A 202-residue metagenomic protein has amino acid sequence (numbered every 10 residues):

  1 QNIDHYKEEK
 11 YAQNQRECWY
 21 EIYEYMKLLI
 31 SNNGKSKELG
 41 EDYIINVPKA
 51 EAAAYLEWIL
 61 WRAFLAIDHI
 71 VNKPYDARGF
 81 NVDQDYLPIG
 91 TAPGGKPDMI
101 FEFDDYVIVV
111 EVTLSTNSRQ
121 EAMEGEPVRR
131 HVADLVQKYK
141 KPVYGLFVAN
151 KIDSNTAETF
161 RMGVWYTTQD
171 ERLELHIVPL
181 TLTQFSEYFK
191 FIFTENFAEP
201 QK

Functional and structural regions predicted by a protein language model:
D4-K202: Catalytic core segments in nucleotide and nucleic-acid processing enzymes
